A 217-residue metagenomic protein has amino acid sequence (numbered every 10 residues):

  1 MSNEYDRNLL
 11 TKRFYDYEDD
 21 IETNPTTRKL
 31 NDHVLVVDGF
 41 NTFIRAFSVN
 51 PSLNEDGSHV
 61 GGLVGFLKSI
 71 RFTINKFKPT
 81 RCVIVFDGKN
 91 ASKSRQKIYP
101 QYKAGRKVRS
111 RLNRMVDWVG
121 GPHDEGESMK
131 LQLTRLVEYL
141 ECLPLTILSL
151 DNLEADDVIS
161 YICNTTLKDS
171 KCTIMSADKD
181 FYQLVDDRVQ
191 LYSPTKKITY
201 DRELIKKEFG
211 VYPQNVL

Functional and structural regions predicted by a protein language model:
S2-I21, P25-M175, F181-D201: Noncatalytic, basic helical substrate-engagement surface that gates or grips nucleic-acid strands
I198-L217: A short, charged helix-loop
